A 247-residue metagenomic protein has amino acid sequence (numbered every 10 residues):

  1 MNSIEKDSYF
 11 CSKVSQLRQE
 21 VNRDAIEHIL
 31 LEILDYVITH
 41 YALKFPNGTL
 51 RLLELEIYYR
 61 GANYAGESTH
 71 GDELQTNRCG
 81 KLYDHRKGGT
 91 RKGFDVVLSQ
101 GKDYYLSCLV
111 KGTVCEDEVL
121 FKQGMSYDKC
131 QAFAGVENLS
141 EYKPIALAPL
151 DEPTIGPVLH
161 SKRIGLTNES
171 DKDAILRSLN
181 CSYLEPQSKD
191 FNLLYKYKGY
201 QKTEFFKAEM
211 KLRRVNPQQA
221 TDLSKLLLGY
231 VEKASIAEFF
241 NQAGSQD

Functional and structural regions predicted by a protein language model:
M1-D247: A cross-family signal for N-terminal binding/gating loops and helix N-caps that shape access to the active site
